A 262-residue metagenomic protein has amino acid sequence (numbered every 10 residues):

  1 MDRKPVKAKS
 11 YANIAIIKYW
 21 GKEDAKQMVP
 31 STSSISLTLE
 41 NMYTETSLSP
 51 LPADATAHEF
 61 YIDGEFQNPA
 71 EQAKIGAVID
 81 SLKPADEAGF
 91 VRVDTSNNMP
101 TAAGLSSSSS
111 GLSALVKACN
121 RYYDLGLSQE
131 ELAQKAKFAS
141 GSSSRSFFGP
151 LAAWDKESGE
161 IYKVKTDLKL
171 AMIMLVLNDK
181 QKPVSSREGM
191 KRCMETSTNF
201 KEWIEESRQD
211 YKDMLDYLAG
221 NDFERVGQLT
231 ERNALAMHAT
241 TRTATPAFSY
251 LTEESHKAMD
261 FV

Functional and structural regions predicted by a protein language model:
M1-A103, K117-L127: ATP-binding N-lobe of GHMP and related small-molecule kinases
R3-S10, A15, K22, D167-V262: C-terminal nucleotide
A8-K9, Q27-M28, L37-E40, S144-S146 (+2 more regions): Solvent-exposed alpha-helices and their adjacent loops that cap or buttress functional pockets in soluble metabolic
V29-S34, E157-K165, A258: Glycine-rich, charged/polar anion/phosphate-binding loops that engage phosphate groups from diverse ligands
E45, L151-A153, M172-M174: Conserved hydrophobic/aromatic beta-strand scaffold that supports enzyme active sites
K74, A114, K257: Charged catalytic carboxylate motif
A77-S81, A85, K135, K257-F261: Generic non-transmembrane alpha-helical segments
K83-K169: Gly/Ser-rich oxyanion-binding loop with an adjacent helix/lid that shapes the negatively charged ligand pocket
